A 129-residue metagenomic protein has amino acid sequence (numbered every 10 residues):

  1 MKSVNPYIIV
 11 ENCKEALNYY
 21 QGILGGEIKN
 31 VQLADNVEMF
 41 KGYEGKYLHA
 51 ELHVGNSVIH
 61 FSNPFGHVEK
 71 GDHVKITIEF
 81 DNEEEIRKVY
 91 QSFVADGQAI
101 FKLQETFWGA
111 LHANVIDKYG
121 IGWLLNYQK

Functional and structural regions predicted by a protein language model:
M1-V4, C13: N-terminal start-of-domain structural block
K2, I8, K29, L48 (+4 more regions): Vicinal oxygen chelate
I8-N56: Core segments of cupin and vicinal oxygen chelate
